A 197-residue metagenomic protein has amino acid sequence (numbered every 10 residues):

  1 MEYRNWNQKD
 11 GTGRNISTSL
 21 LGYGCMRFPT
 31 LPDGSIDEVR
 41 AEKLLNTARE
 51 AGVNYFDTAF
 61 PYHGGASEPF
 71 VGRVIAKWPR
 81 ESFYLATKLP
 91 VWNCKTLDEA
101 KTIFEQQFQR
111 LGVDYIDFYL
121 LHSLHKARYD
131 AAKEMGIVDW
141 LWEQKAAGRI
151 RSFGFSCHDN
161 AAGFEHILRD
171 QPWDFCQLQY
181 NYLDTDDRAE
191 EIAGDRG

Functional and structural regions predicted by a protein language model:
M1-F83, W140: N-terminal binding-site loop/beta-alpha segment at the start of enzyme catalytic domains that lines or forms
Y3-N5, T18-G22, N54-Y55, S82-K88 (+3 more regions): Structural preference for beta-strand elements that scaffold enzyme active sites
M26-F28, A59-P61, K88-W92, L121-L124 (+2 more regions): Active-site beta-loop-alpha junctions enriched in small/polar residues
M26-V39, K88-E99, Y129-D130: Active-site mouth loops of central-metabolism enzymes
S35-A48, T96-G112, H158-I167: Short, acidic/polar
A76-F83, L111-G112, Q144-I150, Q171-P172: Short helix-capping segments at alpha-helix termini
F108-Y129: Active-site groove signature of glycoside hydrolases
L124-G197: Beta/alpha (TIM)-barrel catalytic core signal, keyed to glycine-rich beta->alpha loops juxtaposed to Asp/Glu that bind
